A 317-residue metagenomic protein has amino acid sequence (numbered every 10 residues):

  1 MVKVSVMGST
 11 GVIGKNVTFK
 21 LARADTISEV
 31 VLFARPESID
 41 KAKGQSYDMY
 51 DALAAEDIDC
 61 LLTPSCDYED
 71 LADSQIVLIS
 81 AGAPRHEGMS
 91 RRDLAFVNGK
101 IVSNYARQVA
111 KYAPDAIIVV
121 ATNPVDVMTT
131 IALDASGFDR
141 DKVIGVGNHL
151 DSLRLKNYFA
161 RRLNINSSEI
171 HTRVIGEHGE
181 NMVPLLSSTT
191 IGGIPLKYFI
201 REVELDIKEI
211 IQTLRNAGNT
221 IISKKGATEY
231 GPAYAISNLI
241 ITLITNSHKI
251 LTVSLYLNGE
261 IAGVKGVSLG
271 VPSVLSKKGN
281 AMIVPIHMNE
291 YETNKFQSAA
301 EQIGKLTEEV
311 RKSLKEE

Functional and structural regions predicted by a protein language model:
M1-V4: Extreme N-terminal starter segment of soluble prokaryotic enzymes
V6-M7, L32: Hydrophobic Val/Ile/Leu positions in short beta-strands of Rossmann-like dinucleotide-binding domains
T10: Conserved glycine-rich cofactor-binding loop
G14-K15: N-terminal Rossmann-fold NAD(P) dinucleotide-binding loop
F33-S74, E308-R311: Conserved N-terminal Rossmann-fold NAD(P) cofactor-binding segment
D57-D115: Rossmann-like NAD(P)-binding element
S90-N157: Rossmann-like NAD(P)(H) cofactor-binding subdomain of soluble oxidoreductases
S136-K142, S152-E317: C-terminal substrate-binding/catalytic lobe of Rossmann-fold NAD(P)-dependent dehydrogenases
